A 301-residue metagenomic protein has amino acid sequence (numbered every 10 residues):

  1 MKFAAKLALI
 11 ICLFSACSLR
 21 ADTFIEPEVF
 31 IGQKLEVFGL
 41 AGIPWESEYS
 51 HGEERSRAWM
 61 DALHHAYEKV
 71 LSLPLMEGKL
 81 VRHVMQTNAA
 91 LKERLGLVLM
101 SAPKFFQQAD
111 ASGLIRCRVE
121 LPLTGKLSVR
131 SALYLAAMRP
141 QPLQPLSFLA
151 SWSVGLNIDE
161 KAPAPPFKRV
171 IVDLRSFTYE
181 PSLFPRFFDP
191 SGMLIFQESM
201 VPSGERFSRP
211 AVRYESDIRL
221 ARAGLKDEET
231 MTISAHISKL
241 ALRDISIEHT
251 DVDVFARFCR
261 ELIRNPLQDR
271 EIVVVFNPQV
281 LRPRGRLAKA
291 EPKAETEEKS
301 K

Functional and structural regions predicted by a protein language model:
M1-A8: Bacterial N-terminal signal peptides that target proteins for export
A8-A16: Bacterial N-terminal signal peptides
L19-K301: Domain-level marker for long, solvent-exposed, non-transmembrane regions
